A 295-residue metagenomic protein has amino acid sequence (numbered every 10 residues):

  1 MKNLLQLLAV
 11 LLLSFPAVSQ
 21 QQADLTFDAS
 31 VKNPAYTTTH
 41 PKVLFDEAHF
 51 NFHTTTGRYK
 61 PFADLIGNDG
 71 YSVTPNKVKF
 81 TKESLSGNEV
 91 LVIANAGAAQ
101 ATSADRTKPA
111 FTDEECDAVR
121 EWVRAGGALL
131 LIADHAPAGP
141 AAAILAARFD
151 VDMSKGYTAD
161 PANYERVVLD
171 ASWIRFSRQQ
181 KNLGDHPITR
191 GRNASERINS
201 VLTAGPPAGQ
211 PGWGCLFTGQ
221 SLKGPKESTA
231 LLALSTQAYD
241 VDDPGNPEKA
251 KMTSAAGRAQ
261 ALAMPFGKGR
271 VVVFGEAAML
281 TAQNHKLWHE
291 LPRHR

Functional and structural regions predicted by a protein language model:
K2-V10: Sec-dependent signal peptide recognition, specifically the positively charged N-region followed immediately by
L4, V18-S19: Intrinsically disordered, low-complexity regions enriched for glutamine and histidine
S14-P16: N-terminal signal peptide c-region/cleavage motif recognized by signal peptidases
S19-R295: Short, surface-exposed patches at the edges or C-terminal ends of soluble domains, predominantly
